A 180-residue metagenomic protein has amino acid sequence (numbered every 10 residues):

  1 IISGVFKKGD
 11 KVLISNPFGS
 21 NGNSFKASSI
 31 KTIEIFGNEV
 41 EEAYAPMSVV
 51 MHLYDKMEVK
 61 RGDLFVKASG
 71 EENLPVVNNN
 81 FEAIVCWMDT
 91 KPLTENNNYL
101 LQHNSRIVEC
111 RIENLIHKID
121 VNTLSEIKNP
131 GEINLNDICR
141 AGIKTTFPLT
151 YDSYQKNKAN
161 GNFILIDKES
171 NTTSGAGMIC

Functional and structural regions predicted by a protein language model:
I1-C180: C-terminal effector/interaction modules appended to NTPase cores
